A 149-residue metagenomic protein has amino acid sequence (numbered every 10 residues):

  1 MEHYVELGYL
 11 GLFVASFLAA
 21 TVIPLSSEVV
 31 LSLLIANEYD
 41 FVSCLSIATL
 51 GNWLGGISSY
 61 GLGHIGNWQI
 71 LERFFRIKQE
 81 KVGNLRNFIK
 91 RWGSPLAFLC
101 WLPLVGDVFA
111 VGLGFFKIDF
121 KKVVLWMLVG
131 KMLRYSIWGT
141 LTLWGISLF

Functional and structural regions predicted by a protein language model:
M1-F13, N37-V108, F115-F149: Membrane-interfacial helix-loop-helix
L18-E28, L99-G106: Short helix-coil transition sites and intra-membrane helix breaks within transmembrane domains of multi-pass
V29-V30, G66: Membrane-helix exit/interface motif
V30-A36: Short amphipathic helix-loop junctions that connect adjacent transmembrane helices in Major Facilitator Superfamily/SLC
